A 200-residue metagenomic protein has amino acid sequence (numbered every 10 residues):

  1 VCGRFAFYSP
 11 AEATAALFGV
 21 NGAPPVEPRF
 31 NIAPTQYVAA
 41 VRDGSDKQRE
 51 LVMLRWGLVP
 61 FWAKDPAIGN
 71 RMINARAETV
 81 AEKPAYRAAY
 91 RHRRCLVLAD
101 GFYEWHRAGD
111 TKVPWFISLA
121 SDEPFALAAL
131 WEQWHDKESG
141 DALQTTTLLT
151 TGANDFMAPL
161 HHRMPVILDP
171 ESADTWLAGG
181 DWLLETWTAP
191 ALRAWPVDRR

Functional and structural regions predicted by a protein language model:
V1-R200: Short linear sequence motif anchored by a di-proline
